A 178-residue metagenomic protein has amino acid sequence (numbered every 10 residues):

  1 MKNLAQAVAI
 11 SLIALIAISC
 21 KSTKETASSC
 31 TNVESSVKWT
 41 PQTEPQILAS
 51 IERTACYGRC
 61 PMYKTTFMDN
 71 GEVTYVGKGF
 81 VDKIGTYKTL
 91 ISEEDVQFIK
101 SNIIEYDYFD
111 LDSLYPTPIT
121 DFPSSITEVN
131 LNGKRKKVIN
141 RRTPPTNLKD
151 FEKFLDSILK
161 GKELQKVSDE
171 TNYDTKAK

Functional and structural regions predicted by a protein language model:
M1-I18: Sec-dependent bacterial lipoprotein signal peptides
N3-A5, C20-Y57, F109-K178: Short, well-ordered, aromatic-rich surface patches in folded extracellular/luminal domains
C60: An acidic/histidine-cluster motif and surrounding catalytic segment that typifies divalent-metal-assisted enzyme active
T65-Y75, D121-P123: A short, structured beta-strand/loop element
T66, T86-I91, K134-T143: Short amphipathic beta-strand/extended segments with alternating polar/hydrophobic composition
D69-N70, L90-F98, V129-R135: A short, structured loop/turn motif at beta-sheet edges
G71, G79, I103, L131-G133 (+1 more regions): A mature extracytoplasmic/lumenal domain signature
Y75-D110: A short-motif feature that recognizes glycine-rich, charge-decorated loops that bind or process nucleotide phosphates
